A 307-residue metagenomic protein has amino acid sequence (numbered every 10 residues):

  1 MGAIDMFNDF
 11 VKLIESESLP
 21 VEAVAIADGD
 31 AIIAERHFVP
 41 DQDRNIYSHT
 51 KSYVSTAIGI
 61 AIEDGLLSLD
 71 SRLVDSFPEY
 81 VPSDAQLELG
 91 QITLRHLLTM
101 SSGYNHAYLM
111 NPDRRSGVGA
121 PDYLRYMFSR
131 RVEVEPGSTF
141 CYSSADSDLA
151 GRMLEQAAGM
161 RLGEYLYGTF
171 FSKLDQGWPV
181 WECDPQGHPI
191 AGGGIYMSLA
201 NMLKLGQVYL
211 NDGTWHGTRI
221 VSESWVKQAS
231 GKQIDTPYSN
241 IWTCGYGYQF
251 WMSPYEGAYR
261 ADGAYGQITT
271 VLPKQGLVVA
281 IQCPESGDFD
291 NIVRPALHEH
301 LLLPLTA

Functional and structural regions predicted by a protein language model:
F7-P40, L69, T269-T270, G276-A280: A short, well-structured edge-of-sheet supersecondary motif
S18, D28, G263-A307: Structured C-terminal helix/loop/strand segments within mature extracytoplasmic catalytic/sensor domains
D30, N45-D70, L97, A150-L154 (+1 more regions): Active-site SXXK
A31-I32, N111-P136, M160-P179: Short, charged, amphipathic alpha-helices and their helix-cap/turn boundaries
Y47, F140-Y142: Catalytic tyrosine of NAD(P)H-dependent dehydrogenase/reductases that use a Tyr as the general acid/base
L66-Y104, S129, A157-G193, M197: Active-site helix/loop module of the DD-peptidase/beta-lactamase fold, centered on the serine-lysine SxxK catalytic
L149-M153, G193-T214, Q267-Q282: Active-site-proximal alpha-helical segments within enzyme catalytic domains
K227-V279: Active-site Gly/Thr loop motif
